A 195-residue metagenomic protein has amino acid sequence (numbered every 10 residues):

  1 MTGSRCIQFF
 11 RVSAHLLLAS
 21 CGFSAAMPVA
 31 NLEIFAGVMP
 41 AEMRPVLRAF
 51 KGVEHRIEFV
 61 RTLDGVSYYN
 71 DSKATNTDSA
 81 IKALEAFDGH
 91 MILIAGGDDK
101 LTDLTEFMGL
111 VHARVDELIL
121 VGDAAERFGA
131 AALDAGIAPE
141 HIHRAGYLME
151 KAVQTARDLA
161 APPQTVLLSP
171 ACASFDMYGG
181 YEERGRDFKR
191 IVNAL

Functional and structural regions predicted by a protein language model:
M1, R44-R48, E58, I142-M149: Beta-strand->loop->alpha-helix junctions that form or flank phosphate-binding loops in nucleotide-handling enzymes
T2, D158, D176, K189-L195: Phosphate-binding loop of NTP-binding sites
T2-S20: N-terminal low-complexity segments that are often proline-rich with Ser/Thr-Pro
A19-D116: Nucleotide phosphate-binding/pyrophosphate-handling subdomain across enzymes that bind or process nucleotide phosphates
T105-Q164: C-terminal helical cap/extension that packs against the catalytic core of soluble nucleotide-cofactor enzymes
L167-A171: Short beta-strands and strand-loop turn motifs
Y178-Y181: Short, solvent-exposed loop/turn segments at secondary-structure boundaries
